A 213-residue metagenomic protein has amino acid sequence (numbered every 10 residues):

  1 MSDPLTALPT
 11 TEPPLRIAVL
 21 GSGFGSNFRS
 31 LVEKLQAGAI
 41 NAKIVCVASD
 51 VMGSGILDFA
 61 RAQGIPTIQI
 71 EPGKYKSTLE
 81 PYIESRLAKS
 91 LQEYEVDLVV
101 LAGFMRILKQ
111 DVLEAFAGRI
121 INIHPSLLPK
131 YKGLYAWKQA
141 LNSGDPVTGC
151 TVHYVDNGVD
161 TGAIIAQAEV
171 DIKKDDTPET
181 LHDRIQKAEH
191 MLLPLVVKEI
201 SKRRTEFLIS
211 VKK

Functional and structural regions predicted by a protein language model:
M1-K213: One-carbon transfer enzymes
